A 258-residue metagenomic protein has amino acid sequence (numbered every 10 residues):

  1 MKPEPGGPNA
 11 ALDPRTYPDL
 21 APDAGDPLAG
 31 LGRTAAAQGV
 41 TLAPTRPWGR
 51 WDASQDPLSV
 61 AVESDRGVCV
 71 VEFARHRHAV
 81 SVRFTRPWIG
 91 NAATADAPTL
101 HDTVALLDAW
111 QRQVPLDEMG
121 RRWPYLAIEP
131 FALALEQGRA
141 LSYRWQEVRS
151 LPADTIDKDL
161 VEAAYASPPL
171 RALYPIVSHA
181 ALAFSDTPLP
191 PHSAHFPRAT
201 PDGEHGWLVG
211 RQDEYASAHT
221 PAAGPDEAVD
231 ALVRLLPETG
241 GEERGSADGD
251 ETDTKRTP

Functional and structural regions predicted by a protein language model:
M1-K2, T252: N-terminal amphipathic/basic-hydrophobic helices that include classical n-h-c signal peptides and signal-anchor
K2-A61, L116-P188: Negatively charged, low-complexity tracts enriched in Asp/Glu with abundant Ser/Thr
L31, W48, D56-V60, A93-L100 (+4 more regions): A compositionally biased, intrinsically disordered/low-complexity signal enriched for hydrophobic/aromatic residues
A36-V40, R66, E204, E238: Structural alpha-beta junctions
Q55, S59, S81, L189 (+2 more regions): Low-complexity, compositionally biased segments
D65-L106, D186-A222: Intrinsically disordered, low-complexity regulatory segments enriched in Ser/Thr/Pro and charged residues
N91-R122, V209-P258: Ampiphathic alpha-helical segments that act as solvent-exposed interaction surfaces
T155, D159-L235: C-terminal interaction module
